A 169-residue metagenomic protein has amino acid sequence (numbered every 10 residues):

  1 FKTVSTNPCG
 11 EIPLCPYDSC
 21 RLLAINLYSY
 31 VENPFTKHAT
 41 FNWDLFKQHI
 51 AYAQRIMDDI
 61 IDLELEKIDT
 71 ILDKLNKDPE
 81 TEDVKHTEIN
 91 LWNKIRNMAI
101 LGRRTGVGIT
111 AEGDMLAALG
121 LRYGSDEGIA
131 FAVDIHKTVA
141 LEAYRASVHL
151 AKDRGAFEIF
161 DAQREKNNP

Functional and structural regions predicted by a protein language model:
F1-A99, R104, A111-L116: Function-dense linear segments that define catalytic or interfacial modules in macromolecule-processing proteins
K94, L101-N167: Extended, well-ordered alpha-helical scaffold/bundle regions in very large, multi-domain proteins
